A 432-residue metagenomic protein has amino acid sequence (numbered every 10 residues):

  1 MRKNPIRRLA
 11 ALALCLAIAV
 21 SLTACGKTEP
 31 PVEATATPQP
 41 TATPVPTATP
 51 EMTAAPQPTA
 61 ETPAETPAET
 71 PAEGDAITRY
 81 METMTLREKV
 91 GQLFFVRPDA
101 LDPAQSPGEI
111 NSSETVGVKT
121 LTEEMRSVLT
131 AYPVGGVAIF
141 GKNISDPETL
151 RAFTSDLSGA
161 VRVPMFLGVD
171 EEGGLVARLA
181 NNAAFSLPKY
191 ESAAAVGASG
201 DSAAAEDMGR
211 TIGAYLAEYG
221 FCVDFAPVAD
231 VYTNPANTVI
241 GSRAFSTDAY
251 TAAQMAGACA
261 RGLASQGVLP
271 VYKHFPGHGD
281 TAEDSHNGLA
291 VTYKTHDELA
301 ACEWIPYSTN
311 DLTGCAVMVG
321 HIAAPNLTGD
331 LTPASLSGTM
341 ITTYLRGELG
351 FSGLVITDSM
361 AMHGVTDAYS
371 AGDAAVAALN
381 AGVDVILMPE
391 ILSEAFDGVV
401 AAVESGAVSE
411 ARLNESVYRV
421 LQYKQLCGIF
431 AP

Functional and structural regions predicted by a protein language model:
R2-A13: Bacterial N-terminal signal peptides that target proteins for export
V20-A24: C-terminal motif of bacterial Sec signal peptides marking the signal peptidase cleavage site
G26-E29, E33, Q39-L167, E171-N181: N-terminal hydrophobic targeting/anchoring segments and the immediately downstream early-domain regions of hydrolases
E82-T85, E109-G117, L121, S145-M165 (+3 more regions): Second-shell residues forming the walls of enzyme active-site clefts
V90-P98, G135-I139, M165-E171, V223-P227 (+5 more regions): Hydrophobic faces of well-ordered beta-strands that scaffold small-molecule active sites in alpha/beta enzyme cores
V163-G209: Substrate-binding cleft of extracellular glycoside hydrolase catalytic domains
E191-A260, A264: A substrate-binding/cap region within the structured catalytic cores of diverse enzymes
E404-P432: Mid-to-C-terminal alpha-helical segments outside catalytic/metal-binding sites
